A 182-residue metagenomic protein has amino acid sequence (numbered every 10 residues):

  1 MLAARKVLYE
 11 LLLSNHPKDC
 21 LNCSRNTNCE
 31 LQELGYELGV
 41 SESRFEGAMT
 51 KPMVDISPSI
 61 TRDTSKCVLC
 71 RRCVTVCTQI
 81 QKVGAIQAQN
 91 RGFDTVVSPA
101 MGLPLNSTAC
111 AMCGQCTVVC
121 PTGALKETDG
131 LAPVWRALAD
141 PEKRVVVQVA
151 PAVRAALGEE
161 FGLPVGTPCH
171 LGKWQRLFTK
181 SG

Functional and structural regions predicted by a protein language model:
M1-M112, V118, L125-A137, R144: Fe-S ferredoxin-like electron-transfer domains and their immediately adjacent linker/connector regions across
M1-R5, Y9, L13, K126-G182: Iron-sulfur-associated redox domains of electron-transfer enzymes in respiratory and anaerobic energy metabolism
M49-T61, A111-P121, A155-G166, Q175-S181: Short, surface-exposed, charge-dense and proline/glycine-enriched linear segments
